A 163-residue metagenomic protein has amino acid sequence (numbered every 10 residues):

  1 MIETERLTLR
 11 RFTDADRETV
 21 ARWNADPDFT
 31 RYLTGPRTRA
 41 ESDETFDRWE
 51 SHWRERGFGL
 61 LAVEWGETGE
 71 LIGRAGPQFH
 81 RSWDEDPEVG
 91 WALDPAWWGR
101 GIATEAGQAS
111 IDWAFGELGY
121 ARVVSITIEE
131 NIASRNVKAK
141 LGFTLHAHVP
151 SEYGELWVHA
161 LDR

Functional and structural regions predicted by a protein language model:
M1-Y32, D47, L60-R163: Acyl-donor (CoA/ACP) binding surface of acyl/acetyltransferases
T38-G57: Active-site rim helix/loop that mediates acceptor-substrate recognition in acyltransferases
